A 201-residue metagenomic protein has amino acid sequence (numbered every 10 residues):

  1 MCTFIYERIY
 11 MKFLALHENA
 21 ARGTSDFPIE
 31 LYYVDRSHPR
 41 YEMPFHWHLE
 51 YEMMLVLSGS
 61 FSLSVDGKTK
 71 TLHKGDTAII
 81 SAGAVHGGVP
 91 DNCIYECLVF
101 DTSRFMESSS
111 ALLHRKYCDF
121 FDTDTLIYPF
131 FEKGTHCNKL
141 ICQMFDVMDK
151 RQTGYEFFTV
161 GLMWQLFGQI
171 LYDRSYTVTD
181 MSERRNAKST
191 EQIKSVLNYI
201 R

Functional and structural regions predicted by a protein language model:
M1-K74, P90-N92, R115-K116: Generic protein-terminus/edge-of-domain signal
F4-Y6, Y10-E30, V85, V89-D146 (+2 more regions): A hydrophobic/aromatic-rich effector-binding and dimerization subdomain of bacterial HTH-type transcriptional regulators
Y41, L63, E107-S108, V178: Short acidic, gly/pro-rich beta-turn/loop elements at beta-sheet edges and active-site/ligand-binding grooves
K70, G87, E96, G154-F158 (+1 more regions): Short, surface-exposed helix-loop/turn micro-motifs enriched in polar/charged residues
L72-V85: Conserved metal-binding segment of the jelly-roll/cupin
T125-K133, M148-R201: Short, Lys/Arg-enriched, Trp-marked, Pro/Gly-tolerant hinge/linker segments that flank
